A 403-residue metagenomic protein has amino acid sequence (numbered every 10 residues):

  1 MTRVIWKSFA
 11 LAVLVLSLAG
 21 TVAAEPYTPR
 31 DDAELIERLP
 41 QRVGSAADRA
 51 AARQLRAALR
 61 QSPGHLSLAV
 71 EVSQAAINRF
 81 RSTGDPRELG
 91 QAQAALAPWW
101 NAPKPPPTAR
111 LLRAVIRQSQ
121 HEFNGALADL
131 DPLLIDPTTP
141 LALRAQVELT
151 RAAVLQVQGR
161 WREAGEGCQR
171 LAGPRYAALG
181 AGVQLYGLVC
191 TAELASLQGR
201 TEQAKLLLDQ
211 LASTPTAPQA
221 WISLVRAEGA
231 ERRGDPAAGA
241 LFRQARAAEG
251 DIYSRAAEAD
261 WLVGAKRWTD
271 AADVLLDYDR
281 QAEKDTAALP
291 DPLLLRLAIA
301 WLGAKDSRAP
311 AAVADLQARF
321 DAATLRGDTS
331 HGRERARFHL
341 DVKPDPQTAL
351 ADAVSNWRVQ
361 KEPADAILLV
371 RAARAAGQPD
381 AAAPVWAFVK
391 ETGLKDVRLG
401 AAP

Functional and structural regions predicted by a protein language model:
S8-A19: Bacterial N-terminal signal peptides
V22-T108: N-terminal leader/linker segments that initiate helical-solenoid repeat arrays
R30-D32, L66-E71, P103-R110, P140-L149 (+7 more regions): Generic helix N-cap/helix-start motif at coil->alpha-helix transitions
Q54-L55, R87-P98, N124-I135, W161-R175 (+6 more regions): Alpha-helical repeat scaffolds
Q74, N78-R81, V115, A153 (+6 more regions): Residue-level recognition of tetratricopeptide repeat
A76-N101, L111-L112, H121, T138-P140 (+4 more regions): Short coil/linker segments at helix-helix boundaries
R79, T83-P86, Q120, Q158 (+6 more regions): Structural motif corresponding to the intra-repeat A-B loop/turn of tetratricopeptide repeats
Y253-A256, V263, A272, L276-D279 (+5 more regions): Alpha-helical protein-protein interaction modules
